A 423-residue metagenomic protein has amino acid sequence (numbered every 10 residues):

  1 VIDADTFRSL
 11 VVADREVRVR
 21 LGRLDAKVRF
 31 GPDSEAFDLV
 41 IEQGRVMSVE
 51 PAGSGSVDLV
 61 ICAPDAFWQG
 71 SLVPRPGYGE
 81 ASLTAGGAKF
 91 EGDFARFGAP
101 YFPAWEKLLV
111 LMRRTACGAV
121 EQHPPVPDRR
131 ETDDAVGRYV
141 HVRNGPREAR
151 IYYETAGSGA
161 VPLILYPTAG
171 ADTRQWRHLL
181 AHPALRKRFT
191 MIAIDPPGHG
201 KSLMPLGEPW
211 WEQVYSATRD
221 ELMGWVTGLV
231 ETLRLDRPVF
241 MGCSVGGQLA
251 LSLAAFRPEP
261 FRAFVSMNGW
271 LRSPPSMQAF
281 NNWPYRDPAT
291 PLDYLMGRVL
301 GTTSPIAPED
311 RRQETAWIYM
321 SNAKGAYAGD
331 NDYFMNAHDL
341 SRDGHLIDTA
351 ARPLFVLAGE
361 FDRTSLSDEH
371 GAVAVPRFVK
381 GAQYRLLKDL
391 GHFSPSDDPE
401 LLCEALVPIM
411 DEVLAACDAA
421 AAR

Functional and structural regions predicted by a protein language model:
V1-R130: Feature captures hydrophobic
A116-I164, R186-F189, L235, Q383 (+1 more regions): Alpha/beta-hydrolase fold catalytic core
G145-E208: Conserved HGGG/HGGXW glycine-rich cap/lid loop of the alpha/beta-hydrolase fold
A193-M241: Active-site loop/oxyanion-hole signature of alpha/beta-hydrolase fold enzymes
L251-F256, F261-L292: Flexible "cap/lid" loop of the alpha/beta hydrolase fold
P275-S276, L292-T349: Conserved alpha/beta-hydrolase catalytic His-Asp/Glu region
T349-A351, F355-L390: Conserved loop-alpha-helix segment in the C-terminal half of the alpha/beta-hydrolase fold that carries the catalytic
K380-R423: Catalytic active-site module of serine/aspartate enzymes centered on a nucleophile-bearing elbow/loop
